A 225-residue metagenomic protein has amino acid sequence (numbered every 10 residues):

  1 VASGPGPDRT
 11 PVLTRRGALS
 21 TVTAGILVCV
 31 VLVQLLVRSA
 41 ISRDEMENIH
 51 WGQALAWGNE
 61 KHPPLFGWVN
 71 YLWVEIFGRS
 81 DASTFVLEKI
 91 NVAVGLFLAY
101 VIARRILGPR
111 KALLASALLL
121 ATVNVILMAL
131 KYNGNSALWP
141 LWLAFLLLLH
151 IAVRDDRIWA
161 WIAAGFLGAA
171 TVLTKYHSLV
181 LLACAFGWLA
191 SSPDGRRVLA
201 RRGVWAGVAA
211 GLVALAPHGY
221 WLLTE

Functional and structural regions predicted by a protein language model:
T21, A99-A121, W139-P140: Transmembrane-helix signature of polytopic, membrane-embedded enzymes that assemble or transfer cell-envelope glycans
T23-I26, A115-V123, L147, G168 (+2 more regions): Short helix- or helix-capping micro-motifs that position conserved polar/aromatic residues at function-defining sites
Q34-N48, W57-N70, R79-S83: Extracytoplasmic catalytic/substrate-binding loops of multi-pass membrane glycan-assembly enzymes
A54, A115-S116, L148, A160-K175 (+2 more regions): Membrane-interface alpha helices of multi-pass inner-membrane proteins
V86-L107, A144, L148: Transmembrane-helix motifs of polytopic, lipid-linked glycan transferases
R104, R110, F145-I162: Membrane-interface transmembrane helices that cradle and orient dolichyl/undecaprenyl
L130-L138: Short acidic/glycine- and proline-prone juxtamembrane loop motifs at membrane-interface regions of multi-pass membrane
A170, L182-E225: Transmembrane-lumen/periplasm boundary regions of multi-pass, lipid-linked membrane glycan transferases
